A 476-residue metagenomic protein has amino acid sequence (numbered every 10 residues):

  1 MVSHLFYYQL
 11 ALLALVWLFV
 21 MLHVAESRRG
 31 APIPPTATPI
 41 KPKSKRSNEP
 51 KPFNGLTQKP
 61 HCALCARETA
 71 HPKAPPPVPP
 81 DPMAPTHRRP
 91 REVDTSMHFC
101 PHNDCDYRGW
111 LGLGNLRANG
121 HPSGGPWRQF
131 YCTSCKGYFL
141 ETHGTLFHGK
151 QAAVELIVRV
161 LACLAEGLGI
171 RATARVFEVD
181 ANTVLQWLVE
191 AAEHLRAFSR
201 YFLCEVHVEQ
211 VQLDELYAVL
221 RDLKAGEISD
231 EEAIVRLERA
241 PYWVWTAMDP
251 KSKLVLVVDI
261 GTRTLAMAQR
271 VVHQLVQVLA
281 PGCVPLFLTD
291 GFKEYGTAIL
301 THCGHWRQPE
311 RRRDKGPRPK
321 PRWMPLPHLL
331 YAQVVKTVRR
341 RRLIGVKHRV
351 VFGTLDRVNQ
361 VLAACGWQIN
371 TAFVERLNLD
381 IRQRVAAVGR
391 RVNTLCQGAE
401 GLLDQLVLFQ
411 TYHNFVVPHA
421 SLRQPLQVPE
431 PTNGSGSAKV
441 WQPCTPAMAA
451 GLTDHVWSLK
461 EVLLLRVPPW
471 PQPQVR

Functional and structural regions predicted by a protein language model:
M1, A25, P42-K45, A63 (+1 more regions): Intrinsically disordered, low-complexity segments
M1-S3, A84: N-terminal hydrophobic targeting signals that begin at the initiator methionine
H4-V24: Single-pass alpha-helical transmembrane signal-anchor segments in small membrane proteins across taxa
L13, S27, I33, P39 (+3 more regions): Short stretches within intrinsically disordered, low-complexity N-terminal or propeptide regions
A14, S44-P50, L56, H61 (+1 more regions): Sensor of tandemly repeated, compositionally biased sequence architecture
A25-P52: Short juxtamembrane segments adjacent to a transmembrane helix
T57-R476: Residue-level recognition of single "structural anchor" positions that define or cap local secondary structure
